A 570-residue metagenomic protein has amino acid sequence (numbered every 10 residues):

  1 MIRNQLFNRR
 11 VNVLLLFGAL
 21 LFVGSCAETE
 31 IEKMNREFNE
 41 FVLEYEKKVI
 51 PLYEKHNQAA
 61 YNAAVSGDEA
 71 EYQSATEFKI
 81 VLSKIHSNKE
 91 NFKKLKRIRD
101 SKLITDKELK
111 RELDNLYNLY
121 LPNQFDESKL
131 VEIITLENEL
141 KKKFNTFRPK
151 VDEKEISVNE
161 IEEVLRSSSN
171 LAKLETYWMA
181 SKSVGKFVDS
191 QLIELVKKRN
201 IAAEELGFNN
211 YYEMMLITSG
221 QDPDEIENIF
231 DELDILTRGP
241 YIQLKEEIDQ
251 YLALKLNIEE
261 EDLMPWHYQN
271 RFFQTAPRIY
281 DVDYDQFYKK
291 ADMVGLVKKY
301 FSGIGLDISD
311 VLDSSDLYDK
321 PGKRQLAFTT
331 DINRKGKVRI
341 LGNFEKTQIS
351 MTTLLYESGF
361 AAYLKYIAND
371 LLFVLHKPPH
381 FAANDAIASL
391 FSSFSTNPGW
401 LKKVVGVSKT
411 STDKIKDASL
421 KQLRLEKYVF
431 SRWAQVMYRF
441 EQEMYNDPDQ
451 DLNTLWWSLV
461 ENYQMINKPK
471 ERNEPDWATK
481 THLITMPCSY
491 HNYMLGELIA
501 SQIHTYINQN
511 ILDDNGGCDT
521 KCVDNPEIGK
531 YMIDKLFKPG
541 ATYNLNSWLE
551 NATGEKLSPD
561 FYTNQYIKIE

Functional and structural regions predicted by a protein language model:
I2-L14: Bacterial N-terminal signal peptides that target proteins for export
L14-L21: Sec-dependent N-terminal signal peptides
V23-S25: C-terminal motif of bacterial Sec signal peptides marking the signal peptidase cleavage site
A27-E37, E69-A70, N115, N270-T275 (+6 more regions): C-terminal, non-catalytic "cap/extension" segments appended to globular domains
A27-I193, C488: N-terminal helix-rich structural modules
E153-E160, I193-L341, K409-L420, V429 (+1 more regions): Active-site-proximal, well-structured secondary-structure segments within enzyme catalytic domains
F230-P240, P378-K414, I503: Post-HExxH zinc-binding segment in Zn-dependent metallohydrolases
K346-K365, D385-S389: Active-site recognition of the HExxH zinc-binding catalytic motif
